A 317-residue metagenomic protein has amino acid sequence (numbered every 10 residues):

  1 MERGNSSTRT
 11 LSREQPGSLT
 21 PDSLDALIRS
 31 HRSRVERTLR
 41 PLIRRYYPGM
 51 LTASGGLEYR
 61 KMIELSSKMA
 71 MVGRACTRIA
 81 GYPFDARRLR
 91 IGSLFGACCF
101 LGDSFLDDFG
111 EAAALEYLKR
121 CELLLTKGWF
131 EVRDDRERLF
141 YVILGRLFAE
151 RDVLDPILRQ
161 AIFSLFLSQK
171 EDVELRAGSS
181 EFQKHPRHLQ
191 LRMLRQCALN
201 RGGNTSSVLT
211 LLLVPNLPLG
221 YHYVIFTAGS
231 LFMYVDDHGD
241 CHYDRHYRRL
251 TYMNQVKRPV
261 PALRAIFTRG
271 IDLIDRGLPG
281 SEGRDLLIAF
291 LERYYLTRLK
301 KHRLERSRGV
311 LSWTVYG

Functional and structural regions predicted by a protein language model:
M1-L101, F105-F109, L175, S179-H188: Conserved N-terminal diphosphate/IPP-binding helix and adjacent helical/loop segment of trans-prenyltransferase domains
E2-A53, G96, R138-D152, L165 (+1 more regions): C-terminal domain/tail detector
S12, R87-R90, G110-L118, L219-G229 (+1 more regions): Short alpha-helical "patches" and their helix-cap loops
Y46, S54-A75, D85-I91, W129-R245 (+2 more regions): All-alpha helical catalytic cores of prenyl diphosphate-utilizing isoprenoid enzymes
S104, D108, V208, L212 (+2 more regions): Generic, well-ordered alpha-helical scaffold segments in large soluble proteins
L106-A113, G239-D244: Extended intrinsically disordered, low-complexity coil regions enriched in Ser, Thr, Gly, Ala and often Pro
A114-G145, H188-N200, R245-G277: Divalent-cation-assisted or electrostatically stabilized phosphate/pyrophosphate-binding catalytic cores
S230, R248-R249, Q255-R258, G280 (+1 more regions): C-terminal structured domains
